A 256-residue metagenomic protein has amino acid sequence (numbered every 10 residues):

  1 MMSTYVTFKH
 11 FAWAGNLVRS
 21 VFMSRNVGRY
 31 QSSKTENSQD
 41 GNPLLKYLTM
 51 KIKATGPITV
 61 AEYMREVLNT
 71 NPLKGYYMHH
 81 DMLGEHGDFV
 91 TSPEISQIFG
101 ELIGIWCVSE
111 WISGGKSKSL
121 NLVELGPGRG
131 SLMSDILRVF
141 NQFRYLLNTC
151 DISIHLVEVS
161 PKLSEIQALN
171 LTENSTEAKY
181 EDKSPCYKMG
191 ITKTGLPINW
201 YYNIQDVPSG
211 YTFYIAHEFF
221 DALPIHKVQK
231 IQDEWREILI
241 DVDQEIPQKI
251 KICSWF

Functional and structural regions predicted by a protein language model:
M1-Q39: N-terminal mitochondrial targeting presequence
T4-H10, N37, Y47-M50, G56 (+2 more regions): Class I S-adenosyl-L-methionine
V6-A12, S20, M50, A178 (+1 more regions): Hydrophobic transmembrane signal anchors and adjacent membrane-proximal interface regions, especially in viral
R29-T35, R65-N71, M133-S134: Short, functional N-terminal and low-complexity linear motifs
E36, T55, G87, T91 (+4 more regions): Conserved aromatic-histidine-acidic binding/catalytic patches
Q39, P43, Y47-K118: Conserved Class I S-adenosyl-L-methionine-dependent methyltransferase catalytic core
S96-T192, Y201-Y202: SAM cofactor-binding core of SAM-dependent methyltransferases, primarily the Rossmann-like beta-alpha-beta module
